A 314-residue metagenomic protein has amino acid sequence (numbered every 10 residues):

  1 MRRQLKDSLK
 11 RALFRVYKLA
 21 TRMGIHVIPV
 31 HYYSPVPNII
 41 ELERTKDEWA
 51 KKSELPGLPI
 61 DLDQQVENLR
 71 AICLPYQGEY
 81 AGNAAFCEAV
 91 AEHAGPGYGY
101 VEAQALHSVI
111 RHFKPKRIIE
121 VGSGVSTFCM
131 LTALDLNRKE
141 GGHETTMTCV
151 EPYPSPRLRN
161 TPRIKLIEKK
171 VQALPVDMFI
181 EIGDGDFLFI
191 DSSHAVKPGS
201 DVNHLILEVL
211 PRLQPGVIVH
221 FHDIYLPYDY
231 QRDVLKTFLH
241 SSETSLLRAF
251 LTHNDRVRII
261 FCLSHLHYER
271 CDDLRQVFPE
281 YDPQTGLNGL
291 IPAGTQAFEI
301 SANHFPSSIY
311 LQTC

Functional and structural regions predicted by a protein language model:
M1-I119, S123-C129, A133-H220, I224-C314: A short alpha-helical cap/connector motif
